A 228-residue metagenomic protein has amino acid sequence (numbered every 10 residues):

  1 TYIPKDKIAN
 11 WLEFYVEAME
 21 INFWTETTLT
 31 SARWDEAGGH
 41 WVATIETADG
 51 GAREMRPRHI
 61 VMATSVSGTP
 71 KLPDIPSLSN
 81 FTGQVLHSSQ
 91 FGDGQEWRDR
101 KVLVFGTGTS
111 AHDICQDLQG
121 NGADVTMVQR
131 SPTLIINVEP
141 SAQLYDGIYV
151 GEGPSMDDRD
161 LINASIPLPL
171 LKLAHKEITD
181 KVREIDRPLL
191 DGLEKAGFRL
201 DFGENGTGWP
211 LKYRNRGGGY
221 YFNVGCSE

Functional and structural regions predicted by a protein language model:
Y2-F14, W24, F105, E177-R183 (+1 more regions): Short beta-strand to alpha-helix junction loop
K5-L29, T47-M55, A63, S67 (+1 more regions): Helical element adjacent to the flavin cofactor pocket in flavoenzyme catalytic cores
E17, Q119, E194: Anion (oxyanion) recognition and catalysis
T25-W41, G94, E228: A conserved short coil-to-beta-strand element within the FAD-binding core of flavoproteins
G38-V42, P140-L144, G217: Short low-complexity, flexible loop/linker segments enriched in glycine and/or proline with clustered acidic
E54, M62-P188: Rossmann-like dinucleotide-binding core of oxidoreductases
R183-E228: Alpha/beta-hydrolase fold catalytic core
